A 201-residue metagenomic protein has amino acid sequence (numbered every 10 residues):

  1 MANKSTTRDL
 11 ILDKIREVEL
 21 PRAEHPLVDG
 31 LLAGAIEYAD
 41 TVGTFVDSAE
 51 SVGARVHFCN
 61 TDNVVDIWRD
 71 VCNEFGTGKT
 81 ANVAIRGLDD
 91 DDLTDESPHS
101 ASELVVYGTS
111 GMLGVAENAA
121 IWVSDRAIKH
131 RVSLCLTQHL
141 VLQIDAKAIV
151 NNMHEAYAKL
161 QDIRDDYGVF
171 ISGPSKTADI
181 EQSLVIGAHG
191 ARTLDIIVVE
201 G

Functional and structural regions predicted by a protein language model:
M1-G201: The feature marks the mature, well-folded catalytic cores of soluble enzymes
